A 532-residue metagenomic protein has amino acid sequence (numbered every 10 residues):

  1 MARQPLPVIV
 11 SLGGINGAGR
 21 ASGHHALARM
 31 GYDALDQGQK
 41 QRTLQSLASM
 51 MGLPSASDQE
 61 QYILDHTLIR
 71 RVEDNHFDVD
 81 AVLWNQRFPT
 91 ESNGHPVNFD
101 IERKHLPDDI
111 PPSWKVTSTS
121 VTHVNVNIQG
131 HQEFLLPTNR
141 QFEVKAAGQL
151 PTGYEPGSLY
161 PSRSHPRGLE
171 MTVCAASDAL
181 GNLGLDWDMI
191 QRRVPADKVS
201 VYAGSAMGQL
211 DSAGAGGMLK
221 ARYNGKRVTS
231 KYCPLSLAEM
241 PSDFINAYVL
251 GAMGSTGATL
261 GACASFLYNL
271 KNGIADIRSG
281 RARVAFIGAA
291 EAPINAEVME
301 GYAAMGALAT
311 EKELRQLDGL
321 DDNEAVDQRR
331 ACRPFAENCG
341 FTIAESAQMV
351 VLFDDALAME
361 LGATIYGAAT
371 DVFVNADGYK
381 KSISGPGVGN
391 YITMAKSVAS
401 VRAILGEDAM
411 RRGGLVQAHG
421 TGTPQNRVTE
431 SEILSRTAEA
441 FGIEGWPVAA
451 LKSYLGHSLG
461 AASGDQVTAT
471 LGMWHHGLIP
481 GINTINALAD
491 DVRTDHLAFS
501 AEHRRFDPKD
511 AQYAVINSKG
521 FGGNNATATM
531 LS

Functional and structural regions predicted by a protein language model:
M1-I9, I190-A196, D408-M410, F441 (+1 more regions): Flexible, low-complexity linker/loop segments at domain and module junctions
R3-G17, E313-E407, G414-L415: Condensing-enzyme catalytic core mediating Claisen C-C bond formation in acyl metabolism
L6-G19, G31-M189, A206-M218, L237-S255: A glycine- and small-residue-enriched flexible loop/hinge segment at structural boundaries
A48, H123-E170, G208-N272, M305 (+2 more regions): Conserved catalytic cysteine-centered active-site region of acyl-thioester-dependent Claisen-condensing enzymes
M171-L185, A238, S242, V249 (+5 more regions): Active-site-proximal alpha-helical scaffold in enzymes
A176, V201, F266, G273 (+6 more regions): Conserved small-residue
I190-V201, T256-L260, A282-A290, T364-F373 (+4 more regions): Beta-strand segments within the central parallel beta-sheet cores of soluble alpha/beta enzyme folds
R281-C339, V372-P386, G420-R427, E444-L497: Acyl-CoA/ACP chain-elongation machinery
